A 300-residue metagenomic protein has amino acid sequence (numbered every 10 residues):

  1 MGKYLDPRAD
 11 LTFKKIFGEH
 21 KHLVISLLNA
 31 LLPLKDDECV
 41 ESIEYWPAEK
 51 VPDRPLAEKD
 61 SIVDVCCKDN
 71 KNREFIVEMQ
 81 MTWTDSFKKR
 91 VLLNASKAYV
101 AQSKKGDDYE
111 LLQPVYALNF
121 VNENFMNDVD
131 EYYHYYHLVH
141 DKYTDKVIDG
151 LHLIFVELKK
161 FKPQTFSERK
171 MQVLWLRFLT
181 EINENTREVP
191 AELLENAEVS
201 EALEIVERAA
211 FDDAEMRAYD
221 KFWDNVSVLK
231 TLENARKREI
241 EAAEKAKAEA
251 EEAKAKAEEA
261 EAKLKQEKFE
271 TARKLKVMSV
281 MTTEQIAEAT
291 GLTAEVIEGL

Functional and structural regions predicted by a protein language model:
M1-H152, K162-Q164: Accessory alpha/beta interaction modules
K14, N29, S96, R177-T180 (+1 more regions): Generic alpha-helical structural context detector
H20, V24, S167, A235 (+1 more regions): Hydrophobic (often cysteine-bearing) scaffold residues that line and stabilize catalytic clefts of nucleotide/cofactor
S26-L27, R90, L174-R177, E201: Long, highly charged amphipathic alpha-helices
F75-Q80, V173, T180-L300: Short, charged alpha-helical interaction segments and adjacent helix-coil junctions
N94, Y132-L138, R169-L176, F222-W223: Short intrinsically disordered coil segments
G150-V173, E181: Extended serine/threonine-enriched, polar tracts that run as long, contiguous segments within proteins
